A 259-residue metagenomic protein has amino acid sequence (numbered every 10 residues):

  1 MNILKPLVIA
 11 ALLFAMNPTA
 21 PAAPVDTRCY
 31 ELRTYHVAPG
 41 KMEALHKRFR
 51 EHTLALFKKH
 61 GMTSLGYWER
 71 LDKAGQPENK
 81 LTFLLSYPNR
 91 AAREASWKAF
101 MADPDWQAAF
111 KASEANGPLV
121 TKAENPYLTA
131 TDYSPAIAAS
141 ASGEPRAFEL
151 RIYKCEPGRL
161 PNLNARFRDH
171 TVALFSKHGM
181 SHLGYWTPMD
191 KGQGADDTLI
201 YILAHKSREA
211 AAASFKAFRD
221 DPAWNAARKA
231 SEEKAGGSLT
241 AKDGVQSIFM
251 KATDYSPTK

Functional and structural regions predicted by a protein language model:
M1-V8: Bacterial N-terminal signal peptides that target proteins for export
F14-P21: C-terminal segment of classical bacterial N-terminal signal peptides
P21-W106, F110-A226, A230-K259: Short S/T/G/P-rich N-terminal loop/turn motif that feeds into the first structured element of a domain
